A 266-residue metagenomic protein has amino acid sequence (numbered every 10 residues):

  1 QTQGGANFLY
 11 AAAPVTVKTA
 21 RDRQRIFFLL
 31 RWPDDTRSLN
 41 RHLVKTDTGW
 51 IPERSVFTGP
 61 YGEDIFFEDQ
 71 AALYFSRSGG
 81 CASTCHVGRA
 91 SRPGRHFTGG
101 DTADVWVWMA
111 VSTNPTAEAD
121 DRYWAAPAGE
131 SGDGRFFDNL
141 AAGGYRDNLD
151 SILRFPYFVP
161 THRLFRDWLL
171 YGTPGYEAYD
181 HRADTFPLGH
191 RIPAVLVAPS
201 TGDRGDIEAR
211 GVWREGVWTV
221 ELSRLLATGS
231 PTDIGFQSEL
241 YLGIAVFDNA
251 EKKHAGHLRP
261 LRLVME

Functional and structural regions predicted by a protein language model:
Q1-L43, D47-W50, R54, R182-T201 (+1 more regions): Order/disorder boundary and secretion-linked terminal/linker segments
V15-K18, I207-W213: Beta-strand-rich interaction surfaces with strong enrichment in secreted/lumenal proteins
A20-R25, W213-V217, F236-S238: A short, structured loop/turn motif at beta-sheet edges
I26, D69-A71, W218: Generic beta-strand structural signal
L30-P33, V220-A227: Short, hydrophobic/aromatic-enriched beta-strand segments in well-ordered soluble domains
V44-A183, P187, R214, G229-E266: Acidic/polar low-complexity flexible segments
A209, W218-V220: Short strand-edge motifs at loop-to-beta-strand transitions and within beta-strands of extracellular beta-rich domains
